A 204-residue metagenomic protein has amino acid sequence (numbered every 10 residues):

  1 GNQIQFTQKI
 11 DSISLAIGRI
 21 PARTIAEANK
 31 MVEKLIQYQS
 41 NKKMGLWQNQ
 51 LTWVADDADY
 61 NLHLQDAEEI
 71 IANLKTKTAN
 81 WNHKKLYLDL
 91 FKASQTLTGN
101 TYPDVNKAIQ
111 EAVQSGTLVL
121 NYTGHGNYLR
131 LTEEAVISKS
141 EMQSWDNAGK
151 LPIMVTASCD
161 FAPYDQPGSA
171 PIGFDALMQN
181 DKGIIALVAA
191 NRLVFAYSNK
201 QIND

Functional and structural regions predicted by a protein language model:
G1-D204: Cysteine-dependent hydrolase recognition
